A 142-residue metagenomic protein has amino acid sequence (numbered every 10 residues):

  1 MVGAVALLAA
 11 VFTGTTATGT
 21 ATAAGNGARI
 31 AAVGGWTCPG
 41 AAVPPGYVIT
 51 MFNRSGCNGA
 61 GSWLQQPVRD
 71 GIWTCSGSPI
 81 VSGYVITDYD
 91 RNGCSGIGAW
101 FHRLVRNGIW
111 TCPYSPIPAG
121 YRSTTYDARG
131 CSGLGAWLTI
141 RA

Functional and structural regions predicted by a protein language model:
M1-A23: Secretory targeting and sorting signals
A24-A142: Post-signal peptide N-terminal regions of Sec-secreted extracellular proteins
